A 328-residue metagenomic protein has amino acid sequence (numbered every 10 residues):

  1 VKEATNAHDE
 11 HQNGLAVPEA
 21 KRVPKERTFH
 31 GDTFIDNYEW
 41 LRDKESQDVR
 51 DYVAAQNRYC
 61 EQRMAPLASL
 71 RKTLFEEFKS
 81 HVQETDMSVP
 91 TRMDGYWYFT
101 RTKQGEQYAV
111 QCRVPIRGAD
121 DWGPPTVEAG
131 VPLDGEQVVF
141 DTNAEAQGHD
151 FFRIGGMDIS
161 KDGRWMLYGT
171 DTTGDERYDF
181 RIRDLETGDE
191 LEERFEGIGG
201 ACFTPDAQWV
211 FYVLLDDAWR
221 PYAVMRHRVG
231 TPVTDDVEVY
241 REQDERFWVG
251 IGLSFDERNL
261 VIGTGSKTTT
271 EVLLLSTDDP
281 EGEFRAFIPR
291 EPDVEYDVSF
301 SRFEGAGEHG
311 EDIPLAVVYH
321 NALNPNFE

Functional and structural regions predicted by a protein language model:
V1-E328: Beta-propeller folds
